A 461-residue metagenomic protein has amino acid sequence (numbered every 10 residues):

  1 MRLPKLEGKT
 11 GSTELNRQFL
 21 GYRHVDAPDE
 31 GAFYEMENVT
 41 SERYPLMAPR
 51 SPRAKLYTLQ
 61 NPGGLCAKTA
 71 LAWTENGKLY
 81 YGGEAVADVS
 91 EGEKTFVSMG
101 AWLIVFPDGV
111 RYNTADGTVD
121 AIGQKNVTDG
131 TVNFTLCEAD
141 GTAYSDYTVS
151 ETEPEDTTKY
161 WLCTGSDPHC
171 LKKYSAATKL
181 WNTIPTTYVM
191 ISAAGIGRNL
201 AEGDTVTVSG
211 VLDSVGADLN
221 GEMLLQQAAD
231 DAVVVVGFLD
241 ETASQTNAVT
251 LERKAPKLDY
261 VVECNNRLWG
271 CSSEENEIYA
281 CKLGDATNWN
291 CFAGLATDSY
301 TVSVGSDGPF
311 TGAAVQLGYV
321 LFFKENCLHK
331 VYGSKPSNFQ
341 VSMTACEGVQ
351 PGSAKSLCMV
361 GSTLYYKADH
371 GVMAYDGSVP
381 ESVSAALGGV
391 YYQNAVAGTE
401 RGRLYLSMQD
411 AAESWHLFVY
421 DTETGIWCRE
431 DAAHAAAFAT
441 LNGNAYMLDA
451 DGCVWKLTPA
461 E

Functional and structural regions predicted by a protein language model:
M1-E84, N133-D140, P256-K330, M408-Y420 (+1 more regions): N-terminal beta-propeller domains
P4-G11, G123-Q124, G130, G141 (+3 more regions): Small/polar beta-strand repeat architecture
E42-S51, G77-D88, R111-N126, N276-T301 (+4 more regions): Surface-exposed loop/turn elements that mediate protein-protein interactions on large endomembrane-trafficking
P52-T69, V89-G100, V127-L136, K254-N265 (+4 more regions): Repeated scaffold domains used in trafficking and secretory/extracellular systems, primarily beta-propellers
A70-W73, A101-V105, T152-Y174, G203-S209 (+7 more regions): Short hydrophobic/aromatic-rich beta-strand motifs
G77-G83, G109-Q124, K159-P185, V215-A217 (+5 more regions): Short, surface-exposed terminal/edge motifs of secreted or surface/virion proteins that either
V86-G92, V132-Y160, P185-T186, L387 (+1 more regions): Extracellular/surface-exposed low-complexity repeats and stalk/linker segments enriched in Gly/Pro and small polar
S306-E461: Beta-sheet-dominated scaffold domains
